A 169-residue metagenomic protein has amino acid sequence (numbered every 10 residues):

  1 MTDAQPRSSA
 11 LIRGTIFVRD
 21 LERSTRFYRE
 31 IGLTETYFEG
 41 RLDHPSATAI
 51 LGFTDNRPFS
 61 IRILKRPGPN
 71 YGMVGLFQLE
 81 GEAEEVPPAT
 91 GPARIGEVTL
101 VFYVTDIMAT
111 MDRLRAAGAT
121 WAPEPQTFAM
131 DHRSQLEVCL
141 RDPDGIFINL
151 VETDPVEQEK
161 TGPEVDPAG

Functional and structural regions predicted by a protein language model:
T2-R7, I16, F38-E39, R62 (+2 more regions): Vicinal oxygen chelate
P6-S9, I95: Short, flexible coil/linker segments at domain boundaries that flank nucleotide/cofactor-interacting
S8, F17-Y71, D131, V165-D166: Core segments of cupin and vicinal oxygen chelate
L11-R13, E97-L100: Short active-site oxyanion
H44-I50, G81-P87, E124-M130, L136 (+1 more regions): A cross-kingdom feature marking solvent-exposed beta-strand/loop segments within repeated, beta-rich binding/scaffold
Y71-G72, E84-E85, I146: Short, charged/polar, Gly/Pro-enriched secondary-structure boundary elements
P88-A93: Long, charged/polar, surface-exposed segments that mediate recognition or autoinhibition
